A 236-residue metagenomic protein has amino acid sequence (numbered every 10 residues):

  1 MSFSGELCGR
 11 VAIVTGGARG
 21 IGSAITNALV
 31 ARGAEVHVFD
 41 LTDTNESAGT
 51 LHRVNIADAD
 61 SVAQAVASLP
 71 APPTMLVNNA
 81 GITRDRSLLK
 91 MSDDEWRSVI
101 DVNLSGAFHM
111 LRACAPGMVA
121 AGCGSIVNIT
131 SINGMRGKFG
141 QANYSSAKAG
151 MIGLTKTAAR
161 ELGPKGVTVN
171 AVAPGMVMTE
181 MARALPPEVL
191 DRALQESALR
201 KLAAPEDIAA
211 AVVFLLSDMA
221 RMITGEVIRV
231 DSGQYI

Functional and structural regions predicted by a protein language model:
V54-Q64, D93, E206-D207: The beta1-alpha1 cofactor-binding region of Rossmann-like NAD(H)/NADP(H)-dependent oxidoreductases
S87-L88, E95-I100, A182, A193: Substrate-binding pocket helix/loop in short-chain dehydrogenase/reductase
L89, R136-A142, P164-K165, R200 (+1 more regions): Active-site loop immediately N-terminal to the catalytic Tyr-X3-Lys motif of short-chain dehydrogenase/reductase
F108-L111, K201-V230, Y235: C-terminal substrate-recognition "lid" of short-chain dehydrogenase/reductases
L111, A147, T155: Active-site helix of classical SDR
P116, R160-P164, R221: Alpha-helical segment proximal to the catalytic Tyr-Lys
S131: Residue(s) in the substrate-gating loop at a strand-loop-helix junction that position the organic substrate next
